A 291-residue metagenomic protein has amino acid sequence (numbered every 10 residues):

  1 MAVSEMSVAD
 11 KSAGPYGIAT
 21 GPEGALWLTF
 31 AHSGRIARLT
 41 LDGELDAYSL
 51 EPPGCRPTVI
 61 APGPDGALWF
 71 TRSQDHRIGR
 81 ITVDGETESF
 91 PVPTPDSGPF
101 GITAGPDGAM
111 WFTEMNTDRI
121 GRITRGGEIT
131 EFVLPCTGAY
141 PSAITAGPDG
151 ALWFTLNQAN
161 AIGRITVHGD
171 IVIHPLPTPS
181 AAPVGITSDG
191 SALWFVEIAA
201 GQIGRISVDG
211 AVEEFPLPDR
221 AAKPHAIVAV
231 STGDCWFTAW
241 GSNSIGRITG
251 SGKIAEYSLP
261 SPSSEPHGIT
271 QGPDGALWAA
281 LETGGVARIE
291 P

Functional and structural regions predicted by a protein language model:
M1-S12: A short helix->beta-strand "capping" segment at the edge of beta-propeller domains
D10-E23, P53-P64, T94-D107, C136-D149 (+4 more regions): Beta-rich, blade/repeat-based domains predominating in secreted/periplasmic proteins but also intracellular
A25, E44, A67, E86 (+8 more regions): Generic structural signal for coil-to-beta-strand starts
L28-H32, L68-Q74, M110-N116, L152-Q158 (+3 more regions): Conserved beta-strand positions in repeat-built beta-propeller and related beta-rich domains
R35-A37, H76-G79, D118-G121, A161-G163 (+3 more regions): A short loop-to-beta-strand structural motif that recurs across blades of beta-propeller domains
T40-G43, T82-G85, I123-E128, I165-D170 (+3 more regions): Short loop/turn segments that connect beta-strands within beta-propeller blades
W111-D118, R125-I173: Solenoidal tandem-repeat scaffolds enriched in leucines and small polar residues
N157-R164, D170-T232: Eukaryotic tandem repeat interaction scaffolds
